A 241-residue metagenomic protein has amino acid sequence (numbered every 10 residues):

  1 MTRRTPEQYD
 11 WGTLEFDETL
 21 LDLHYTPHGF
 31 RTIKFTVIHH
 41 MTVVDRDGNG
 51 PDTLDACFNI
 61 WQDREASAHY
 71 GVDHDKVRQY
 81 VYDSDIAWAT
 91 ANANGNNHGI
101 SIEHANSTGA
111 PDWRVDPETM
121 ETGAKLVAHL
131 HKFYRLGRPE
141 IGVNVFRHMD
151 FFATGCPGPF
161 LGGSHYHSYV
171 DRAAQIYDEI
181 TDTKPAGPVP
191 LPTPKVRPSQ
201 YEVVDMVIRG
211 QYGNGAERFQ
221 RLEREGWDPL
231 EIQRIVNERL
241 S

Functional and structural regions predicted by a protein language model:
M1-E18, L23-F30, T108-K195: Basic/polar, cationic surfaces and motifs that engage anionic cell-wall and phosphate/carboxylate ligands
M1-N96, G162: N-terminal catalytic cores of peptidoglycan-degrading enzymes
M41-T42, G95-A110, D150: Cell-envelope and extracellular/periplasmic
T181, E225-S241: Repeat-associated, polar segments at repeat-unit boundaries in modular proteins
P192-R209, S241: Disulfide-bonded cysteine-rich modules in secreted/extracellular proteins, activating on the conserved Cys frameworks
I208-F219, P229: Extracytoplasmic Gram-positive cell-surface binding/anchoring modules and repeats
